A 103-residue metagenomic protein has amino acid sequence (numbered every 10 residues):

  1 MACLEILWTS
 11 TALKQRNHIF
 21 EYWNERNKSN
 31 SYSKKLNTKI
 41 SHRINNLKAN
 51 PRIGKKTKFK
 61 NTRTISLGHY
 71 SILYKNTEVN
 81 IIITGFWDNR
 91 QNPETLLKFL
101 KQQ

Functional and structural regions predicted by a protein language model:
M1-N37: Arg/Lys-rich, positively charged N-terminal/basic patches that mediate binding to nucleic acids
K14, H42, Q91: Short alpha-helical
I19-Y22, R43-L47: Short alpha-helical functional segments enriched in proximate histidine and acidic residues
E21, T62, L97-L100: Short, glycine/charged-enriched secondary-structure capping and boundary segments
Y32-K35, F59, Q91: Solvent-exposed interaction patches of small proteins and small membrane subunits
H42, A49-I82, F86: Basic/aromatic recognition patch in beta-strand/loop cores that engages polyanionic ligands
K75-Q103: Enriched for short, Lys/Arg-rich terminal
